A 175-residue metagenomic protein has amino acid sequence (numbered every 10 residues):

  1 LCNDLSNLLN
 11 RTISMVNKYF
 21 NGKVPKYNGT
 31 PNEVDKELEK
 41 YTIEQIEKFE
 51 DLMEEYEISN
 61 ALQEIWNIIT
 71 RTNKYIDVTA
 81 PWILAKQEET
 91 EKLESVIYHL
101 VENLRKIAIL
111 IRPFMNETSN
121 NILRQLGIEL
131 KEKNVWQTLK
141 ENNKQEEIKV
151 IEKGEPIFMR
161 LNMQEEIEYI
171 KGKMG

Functional and structural regions predicted by a protein language model:
L1-K92: Long, charged, mostly alpha-helical binding arms that flank functional sites
D51, E55-E57, W66-G175: Basic, alpha-helical terminal appendages of large translation-related enzymes
